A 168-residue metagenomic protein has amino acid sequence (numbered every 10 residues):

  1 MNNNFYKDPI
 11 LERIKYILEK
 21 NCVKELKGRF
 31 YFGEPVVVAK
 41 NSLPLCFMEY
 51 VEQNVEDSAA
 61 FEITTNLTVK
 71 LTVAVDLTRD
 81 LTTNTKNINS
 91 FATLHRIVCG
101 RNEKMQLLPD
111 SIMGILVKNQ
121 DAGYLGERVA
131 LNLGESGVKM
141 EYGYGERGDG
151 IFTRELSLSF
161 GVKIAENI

Functional and structural regions predicted by a protein language model:
M1-V37, Q53-I168: Charged, amphipathic alpha-helical segments and their flanking helix caps
S42-E52: A short, hydrophobic beta-strand-centered structural micro-motif
